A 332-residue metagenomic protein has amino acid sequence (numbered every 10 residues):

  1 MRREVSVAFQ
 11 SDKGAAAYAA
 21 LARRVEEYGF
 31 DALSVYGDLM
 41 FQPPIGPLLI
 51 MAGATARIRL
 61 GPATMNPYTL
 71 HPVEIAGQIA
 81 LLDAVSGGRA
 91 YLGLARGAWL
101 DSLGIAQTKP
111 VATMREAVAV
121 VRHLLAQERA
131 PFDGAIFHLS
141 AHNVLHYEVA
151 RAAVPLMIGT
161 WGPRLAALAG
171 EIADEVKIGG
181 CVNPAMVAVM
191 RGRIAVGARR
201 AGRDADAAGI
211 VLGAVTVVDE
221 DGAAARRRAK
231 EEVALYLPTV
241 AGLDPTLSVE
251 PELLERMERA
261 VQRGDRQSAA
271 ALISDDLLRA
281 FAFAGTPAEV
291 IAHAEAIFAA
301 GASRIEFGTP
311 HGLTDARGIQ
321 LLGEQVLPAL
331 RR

Functional and structural regions predicted by a protein language model:
M1-R332: Active-site-adjacent structural elements that line small-molecule/cofactor binding pockets in enzymes
